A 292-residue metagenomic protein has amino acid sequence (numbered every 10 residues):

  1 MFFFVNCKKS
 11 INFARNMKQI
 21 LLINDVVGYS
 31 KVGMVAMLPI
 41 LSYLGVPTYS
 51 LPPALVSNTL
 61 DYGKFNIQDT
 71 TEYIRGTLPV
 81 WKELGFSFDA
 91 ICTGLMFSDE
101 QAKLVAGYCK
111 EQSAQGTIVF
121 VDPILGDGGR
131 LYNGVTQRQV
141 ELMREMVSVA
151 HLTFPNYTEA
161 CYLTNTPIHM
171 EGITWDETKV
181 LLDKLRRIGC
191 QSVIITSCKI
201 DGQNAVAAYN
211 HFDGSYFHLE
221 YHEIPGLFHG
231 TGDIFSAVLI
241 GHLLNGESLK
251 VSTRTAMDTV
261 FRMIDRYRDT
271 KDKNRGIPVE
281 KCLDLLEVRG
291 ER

Functional and structural regions predicted by a protein language model:
F3-K8, N12-F13: Short, positively charged and aromatic/hydrophobic N-terminal segments
K18-V121, L125-N133, C282-V288: Conserved N-terminal subdomain of the carbohydrate kinase-like
I23, L44, W81-L84, E111-Q112 (+7 more regions): Change "in soluble alpha/beta enzymes" to "in soluble alpha/beta proteins
G28-Y29, Y216-H229: Short pre-catalytic strand/loop immediately N-terminal to key active-site residues, enriched for Gly-Thr
G134-Y216: Conserved phosphate/ATP/ADP-binding segment of small-molecule kinases
G226-L249, T253: Short, small-residue alpha-helix embedded
K250-R292: Charged C-terminal helix
